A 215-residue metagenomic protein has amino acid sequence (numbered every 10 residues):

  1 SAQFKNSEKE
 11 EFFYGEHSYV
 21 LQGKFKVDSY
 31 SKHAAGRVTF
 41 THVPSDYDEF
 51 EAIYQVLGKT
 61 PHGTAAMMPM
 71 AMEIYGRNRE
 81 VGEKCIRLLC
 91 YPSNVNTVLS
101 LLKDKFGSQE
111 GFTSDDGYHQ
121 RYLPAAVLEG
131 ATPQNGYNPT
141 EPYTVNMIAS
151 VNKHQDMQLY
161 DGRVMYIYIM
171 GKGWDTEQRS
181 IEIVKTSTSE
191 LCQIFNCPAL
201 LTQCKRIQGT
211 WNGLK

Functional and structural regions predicted by a protein language model:
S1-K32, G36-V38, V164-Y168, G173-K215: Short beta-strand edge/turn micro-motifs at domain boundaries
A2, V98-K172: Surface-exposed, charged secondary-structure patches
Q3, Q22, E49, Q55 (+8 more regions): Residue-identity detector for glutamine
G15-V127: Core segments of small alpha/beta cavity-forming domains
